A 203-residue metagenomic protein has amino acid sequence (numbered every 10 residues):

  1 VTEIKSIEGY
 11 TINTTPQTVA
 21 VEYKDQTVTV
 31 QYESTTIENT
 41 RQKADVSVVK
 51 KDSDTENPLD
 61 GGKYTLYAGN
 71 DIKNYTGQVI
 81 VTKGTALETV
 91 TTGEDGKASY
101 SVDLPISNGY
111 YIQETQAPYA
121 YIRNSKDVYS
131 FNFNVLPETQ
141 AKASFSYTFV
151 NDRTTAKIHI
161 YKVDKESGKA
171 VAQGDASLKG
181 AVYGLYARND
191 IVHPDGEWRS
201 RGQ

Functional and structural regions predicted by a protein language model:
V1-Q203: Solvent-exposed loop/turn and edge beta-strand elements of beta-rich ligand-binding domains
